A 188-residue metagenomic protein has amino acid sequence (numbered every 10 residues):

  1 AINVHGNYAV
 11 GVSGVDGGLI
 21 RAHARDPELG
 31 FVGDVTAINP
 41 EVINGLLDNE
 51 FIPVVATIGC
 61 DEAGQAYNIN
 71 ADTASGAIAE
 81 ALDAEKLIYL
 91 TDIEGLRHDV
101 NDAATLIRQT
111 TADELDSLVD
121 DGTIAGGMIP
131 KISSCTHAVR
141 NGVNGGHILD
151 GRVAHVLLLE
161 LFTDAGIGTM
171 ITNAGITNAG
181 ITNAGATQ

Functional and structural regions predicted by a protein language model:
A1-Q188: C-terminal catalytic "cap/lid" subdomain
